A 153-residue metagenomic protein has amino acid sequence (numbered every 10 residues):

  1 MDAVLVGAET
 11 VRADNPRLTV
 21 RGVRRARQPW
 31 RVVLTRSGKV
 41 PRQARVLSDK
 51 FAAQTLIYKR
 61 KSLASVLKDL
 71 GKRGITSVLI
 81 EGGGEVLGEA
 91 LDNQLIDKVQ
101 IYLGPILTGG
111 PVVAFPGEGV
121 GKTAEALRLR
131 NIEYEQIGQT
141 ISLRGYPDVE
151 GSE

Functional and structural regions predicted by a protein language model:
M1-E153: Enzymes that bind and transform nitrogen-containing heteroaromatic metabolites
